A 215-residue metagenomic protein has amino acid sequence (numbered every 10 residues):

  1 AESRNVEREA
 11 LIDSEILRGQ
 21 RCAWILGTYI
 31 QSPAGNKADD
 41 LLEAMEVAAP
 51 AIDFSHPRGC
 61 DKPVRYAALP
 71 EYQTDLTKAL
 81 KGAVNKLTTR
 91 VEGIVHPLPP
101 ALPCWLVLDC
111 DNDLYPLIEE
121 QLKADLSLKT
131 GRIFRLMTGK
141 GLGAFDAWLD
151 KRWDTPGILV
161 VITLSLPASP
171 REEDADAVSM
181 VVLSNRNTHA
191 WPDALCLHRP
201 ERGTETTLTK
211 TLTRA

Functional and structural regions predicted by a protein language model:
A1-A215: Conserved "HGTGT" condensation-loop signature of ketosynthase/thiolase-family condensing enzymes that catalyze
